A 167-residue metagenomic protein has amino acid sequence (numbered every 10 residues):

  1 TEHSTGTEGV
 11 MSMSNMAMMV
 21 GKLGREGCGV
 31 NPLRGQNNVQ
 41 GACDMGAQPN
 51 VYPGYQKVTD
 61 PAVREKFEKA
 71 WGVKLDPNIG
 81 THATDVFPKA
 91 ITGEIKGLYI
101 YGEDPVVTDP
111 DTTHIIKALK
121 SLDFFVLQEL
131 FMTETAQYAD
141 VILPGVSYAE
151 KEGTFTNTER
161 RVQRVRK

Functional and structural regions predicted by a protein language model:
T1-E26, P32-K167: Non-catalytic alpha/beta scaffold blocks inside enzyme catalytic domains
